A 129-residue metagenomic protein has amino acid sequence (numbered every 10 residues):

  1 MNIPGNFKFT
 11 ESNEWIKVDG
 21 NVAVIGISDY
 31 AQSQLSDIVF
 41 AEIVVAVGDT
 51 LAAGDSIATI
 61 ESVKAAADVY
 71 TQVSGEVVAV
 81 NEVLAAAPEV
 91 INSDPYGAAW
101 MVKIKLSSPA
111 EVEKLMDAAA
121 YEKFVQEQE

Functional and structural regions predicted by a protein language model:
M1-S56, S93-E129: Acidic, low-complexity mobile loops and tails
V22, S74-E76: Structural motif
S62-A65, E82: Short, conserved catalytic or interaction motifs in soluble domains
D68-Q72, K105: Histidine- and aromatic-rich ligand-binding microenvironments
V78-V102: Aromatic- and Lys/Arg-enriched surface recognition patch
